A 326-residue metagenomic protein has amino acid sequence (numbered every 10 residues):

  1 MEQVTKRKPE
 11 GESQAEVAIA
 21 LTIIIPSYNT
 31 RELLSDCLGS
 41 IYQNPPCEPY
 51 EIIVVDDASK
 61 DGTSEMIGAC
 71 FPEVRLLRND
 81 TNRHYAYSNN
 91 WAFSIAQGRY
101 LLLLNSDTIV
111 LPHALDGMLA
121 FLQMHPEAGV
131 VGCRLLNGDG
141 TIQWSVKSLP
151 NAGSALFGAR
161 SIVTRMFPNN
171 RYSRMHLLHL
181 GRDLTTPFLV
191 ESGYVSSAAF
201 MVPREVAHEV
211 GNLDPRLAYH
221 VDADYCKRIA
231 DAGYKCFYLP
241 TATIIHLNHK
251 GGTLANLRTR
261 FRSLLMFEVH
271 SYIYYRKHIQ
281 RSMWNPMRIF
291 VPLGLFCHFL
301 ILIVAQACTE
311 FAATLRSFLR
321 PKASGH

Functional and structural regions predicted by a protein language model:
G39-P49: Short, acidic, metal-binding catalytic loop of nucleotide-sugar glycosyltransferases
S40, D56-E65, T81, L111: A conserved acidic beta->alpha catalytic loop
S64-I95: Conserved donor nucleotide-binding strand/loop of the catalytic core
L101: Short aromatic/hydrophobic "clamp" motif used to bind/position activated sugar donors
L111-V146: Conserved donor NDP-sugar-binding/catalytic core segment of glycosyltransferases
P150-S192: Short, flexible, basic/aromatic active-site loop/helix in glycosyltransferases
L184-G211, P215-T243: A short, conserved alpha-helix in the catalytic core of glycosyltransferases
C226-K227, D231-T309: Active-site-adjacent helix/loop segment of glycosyltransferases that harbors family-specific signature motifs
